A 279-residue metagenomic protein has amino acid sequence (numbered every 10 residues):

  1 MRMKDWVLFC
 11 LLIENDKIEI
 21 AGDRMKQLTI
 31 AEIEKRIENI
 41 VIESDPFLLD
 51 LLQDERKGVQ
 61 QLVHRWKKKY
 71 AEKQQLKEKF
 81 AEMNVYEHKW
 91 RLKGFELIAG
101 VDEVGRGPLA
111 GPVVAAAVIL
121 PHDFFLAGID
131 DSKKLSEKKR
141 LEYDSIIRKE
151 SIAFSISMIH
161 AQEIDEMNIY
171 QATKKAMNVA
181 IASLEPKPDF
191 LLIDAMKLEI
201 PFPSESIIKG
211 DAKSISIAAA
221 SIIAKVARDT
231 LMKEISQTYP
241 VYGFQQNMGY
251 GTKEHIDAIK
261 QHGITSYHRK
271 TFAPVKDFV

Functional and structural regions predicted by a protein language model:
M1-M3: Methionine residue identity
W6-A99, R106-V279: RNase H-like, Mg2+-dependent phosphodiesterase core, and more generally RNA phosphate-backbone-engaging helix-loop
